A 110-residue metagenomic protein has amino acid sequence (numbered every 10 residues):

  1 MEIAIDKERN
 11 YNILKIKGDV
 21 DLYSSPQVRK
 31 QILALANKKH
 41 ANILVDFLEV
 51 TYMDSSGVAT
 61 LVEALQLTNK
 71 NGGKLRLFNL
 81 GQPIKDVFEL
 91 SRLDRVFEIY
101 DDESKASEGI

Functional and structural regions predicted by a protein language model:
M1-K15: Short beta-strand/loop segment at the start of cytosolic alpha/beta domains
E8-N10, L48, S104: Conserved catalytic submotifs in the C-terminal HATPase_c
N12, I84-D86, A106: Flexible, glycine-rich phosphate/dinucleotide-binding loops and adjacent beta-alpha linkers at cofactor/substrate
L22-V96: Amphipathic alpha-helical interaction surfaces in cytosolic regulatory modules
L80, E103-S104: Short, ordered loop/turn segments at secondary-structure junctions
E98-D102: Short acidic-hydrophobic, aromatic-tinged amphipathic segments that line or gate anion-handling sites
S104-I110: A charged, well-structured terminal subsegment
